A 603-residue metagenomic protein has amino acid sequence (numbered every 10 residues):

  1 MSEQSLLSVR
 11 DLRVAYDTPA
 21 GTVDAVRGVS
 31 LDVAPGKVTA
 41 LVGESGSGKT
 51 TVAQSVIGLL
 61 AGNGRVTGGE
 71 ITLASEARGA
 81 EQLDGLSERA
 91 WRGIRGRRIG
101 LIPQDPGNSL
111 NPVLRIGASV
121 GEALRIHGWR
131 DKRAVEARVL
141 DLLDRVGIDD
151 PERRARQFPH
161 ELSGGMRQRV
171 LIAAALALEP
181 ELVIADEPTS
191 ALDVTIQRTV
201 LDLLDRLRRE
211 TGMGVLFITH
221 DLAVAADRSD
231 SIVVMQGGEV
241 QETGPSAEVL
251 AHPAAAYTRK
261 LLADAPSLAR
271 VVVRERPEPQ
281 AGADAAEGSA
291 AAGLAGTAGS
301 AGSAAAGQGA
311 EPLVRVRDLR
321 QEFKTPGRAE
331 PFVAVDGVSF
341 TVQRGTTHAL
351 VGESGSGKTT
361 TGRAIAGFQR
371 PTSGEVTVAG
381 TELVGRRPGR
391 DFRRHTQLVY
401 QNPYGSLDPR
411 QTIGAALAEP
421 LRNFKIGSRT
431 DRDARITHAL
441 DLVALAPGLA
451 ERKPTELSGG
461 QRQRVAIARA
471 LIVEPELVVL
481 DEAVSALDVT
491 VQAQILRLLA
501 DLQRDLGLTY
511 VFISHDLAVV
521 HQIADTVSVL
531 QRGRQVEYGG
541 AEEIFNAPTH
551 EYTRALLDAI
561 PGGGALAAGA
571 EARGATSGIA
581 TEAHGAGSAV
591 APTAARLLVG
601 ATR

Functional and structural regions predicted by a protein language model:
I57, A61, A366: Helix-to-loop junction immediately C-terminal to a conserved catalytic motif
R65-E81, G374-E382: Conserved ABC transporter NBD signature motif
R78-G100, I126, E248-P253, G327-A329 (+4 more regions): ABC ATPase NBD coupling module
A134-R153, D431-G448, L557: Conserved ABC ATPase "signature" region
Q157-L162, M166, K453-L457, Q461: Conserved ABC ATPase signature
V170, A175-L176, V465, L471: ABC ATPase C-loop
A177-E181, I472-E476: A short, proline-enriched helix->beta-strand linker immediately N-terminal to the Walker B motif in ABC-type P-loop
V240-G244, H252, Q535-G539, A547: ABC ATPase "signature
